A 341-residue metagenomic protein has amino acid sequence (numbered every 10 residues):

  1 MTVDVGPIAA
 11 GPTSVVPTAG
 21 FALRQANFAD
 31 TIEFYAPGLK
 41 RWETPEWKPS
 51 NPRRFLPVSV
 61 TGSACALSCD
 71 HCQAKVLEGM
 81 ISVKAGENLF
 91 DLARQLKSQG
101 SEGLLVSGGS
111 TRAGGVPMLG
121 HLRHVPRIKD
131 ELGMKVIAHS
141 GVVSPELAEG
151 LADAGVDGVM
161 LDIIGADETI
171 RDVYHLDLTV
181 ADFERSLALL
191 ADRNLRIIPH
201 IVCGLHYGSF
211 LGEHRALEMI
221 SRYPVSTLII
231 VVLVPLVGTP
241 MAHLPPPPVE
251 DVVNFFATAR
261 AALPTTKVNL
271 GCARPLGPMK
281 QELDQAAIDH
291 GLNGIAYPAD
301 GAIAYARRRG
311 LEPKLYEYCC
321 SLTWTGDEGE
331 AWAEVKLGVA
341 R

Functional and structural regions predicted by a protein language model:
M1-R41, S221-R341: Auxiliary Fe-S-binding modules of radical SAM enzymes
A10, P37-L56, T61, A74-V173 (+3 more regions): Conserved Radical SAM active-site core
V16-R24, C69, A93, V125 (+3 more regions): A generic alpha-helix structural signal
G20-L23, C72, V76, L96 (+1 more regions): Alpha-helix boundary/capping residues
A29-E33, F55-P57, A66: A common structural microfeature
C65-C72: Short cysteine clusters
A66, S144-P145, G277: Alpha-helix N-cap/helix-start and coil->helix boundary motif
D70, R171, R307: A short local structural element in Rossmann-fold oxidoreductases
